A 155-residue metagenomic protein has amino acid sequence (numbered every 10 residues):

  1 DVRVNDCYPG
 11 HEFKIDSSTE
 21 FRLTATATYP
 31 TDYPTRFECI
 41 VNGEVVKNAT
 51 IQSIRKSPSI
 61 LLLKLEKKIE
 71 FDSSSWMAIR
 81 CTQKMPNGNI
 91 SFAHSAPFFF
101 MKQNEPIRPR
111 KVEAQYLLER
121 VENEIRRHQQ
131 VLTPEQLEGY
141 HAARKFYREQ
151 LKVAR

Functional and structural regions predicted by a protein language model:
D1-R155: C-terminal functional module detector
